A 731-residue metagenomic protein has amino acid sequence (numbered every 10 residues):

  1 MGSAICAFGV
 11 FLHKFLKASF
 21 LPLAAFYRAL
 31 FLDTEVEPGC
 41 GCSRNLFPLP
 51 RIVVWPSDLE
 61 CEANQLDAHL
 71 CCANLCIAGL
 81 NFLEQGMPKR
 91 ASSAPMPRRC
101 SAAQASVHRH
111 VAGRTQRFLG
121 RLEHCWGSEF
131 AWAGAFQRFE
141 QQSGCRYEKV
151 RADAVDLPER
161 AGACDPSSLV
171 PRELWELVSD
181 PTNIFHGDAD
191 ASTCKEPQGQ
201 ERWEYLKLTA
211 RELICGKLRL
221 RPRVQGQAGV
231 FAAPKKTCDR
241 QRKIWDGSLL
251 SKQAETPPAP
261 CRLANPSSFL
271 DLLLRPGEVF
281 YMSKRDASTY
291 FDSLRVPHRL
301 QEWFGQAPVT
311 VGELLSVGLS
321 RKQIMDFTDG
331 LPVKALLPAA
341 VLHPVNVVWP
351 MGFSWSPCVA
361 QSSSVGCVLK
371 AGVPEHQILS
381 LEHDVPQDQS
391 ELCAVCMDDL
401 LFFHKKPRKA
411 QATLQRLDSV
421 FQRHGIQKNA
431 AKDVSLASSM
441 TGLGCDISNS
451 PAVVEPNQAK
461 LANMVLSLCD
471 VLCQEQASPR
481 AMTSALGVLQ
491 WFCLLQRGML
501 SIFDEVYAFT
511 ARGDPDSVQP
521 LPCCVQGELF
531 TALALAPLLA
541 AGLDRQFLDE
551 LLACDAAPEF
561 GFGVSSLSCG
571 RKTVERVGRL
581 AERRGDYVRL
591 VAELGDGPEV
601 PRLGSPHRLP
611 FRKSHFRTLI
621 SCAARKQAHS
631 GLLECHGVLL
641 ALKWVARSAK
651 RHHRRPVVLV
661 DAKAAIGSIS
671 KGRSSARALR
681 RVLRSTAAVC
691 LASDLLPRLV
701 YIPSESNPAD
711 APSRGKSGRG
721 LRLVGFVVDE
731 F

Functional and structural regions predicted by a protein language model:
M1-F731: Nucleic-acid-interacting cores, centered on viral/eukaryotic replication and modification enzymes
